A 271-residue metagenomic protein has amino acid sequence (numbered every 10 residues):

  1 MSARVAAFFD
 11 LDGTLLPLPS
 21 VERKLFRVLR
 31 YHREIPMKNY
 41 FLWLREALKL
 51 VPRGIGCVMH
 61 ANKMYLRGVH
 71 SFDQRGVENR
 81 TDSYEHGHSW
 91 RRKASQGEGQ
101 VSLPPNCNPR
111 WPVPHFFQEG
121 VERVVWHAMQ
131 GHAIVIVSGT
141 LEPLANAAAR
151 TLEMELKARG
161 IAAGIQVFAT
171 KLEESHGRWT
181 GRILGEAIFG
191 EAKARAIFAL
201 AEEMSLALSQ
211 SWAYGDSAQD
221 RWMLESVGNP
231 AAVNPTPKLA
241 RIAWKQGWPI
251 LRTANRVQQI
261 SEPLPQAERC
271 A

Functional and structural regions predicted by a protein language model:
M1-G56: Active-site neighborhood of HAD-like aspartate-dependent phosphohydrolases
S2-F9, N79-D82, H86-A271: C-terminal cap/substrate-recognition subdomain and adjoining C-terminal extension of metal-dependent phosphatase-like
P17, L66-V69, R150, A231-A232: Amphipathic alpha-helical interaction elements
L18, H70-V77, A158, T170: Active-site phosphate-binding/coordination module
P19-R23, M59-H60, P143, E191 (+1 more regions): A generic alpha-helix surface/boundary motif
K24, N39-W43, H60-M64, G76 (+2 more regions): Exposed alpha-helical structural elements
P52-H60, R159-G160: Small-residue-rich anion-binding loops in enzyme active sites
H60-Y84: PIN-domain endoribonuclease scaffold, especially VapC-family toxins
